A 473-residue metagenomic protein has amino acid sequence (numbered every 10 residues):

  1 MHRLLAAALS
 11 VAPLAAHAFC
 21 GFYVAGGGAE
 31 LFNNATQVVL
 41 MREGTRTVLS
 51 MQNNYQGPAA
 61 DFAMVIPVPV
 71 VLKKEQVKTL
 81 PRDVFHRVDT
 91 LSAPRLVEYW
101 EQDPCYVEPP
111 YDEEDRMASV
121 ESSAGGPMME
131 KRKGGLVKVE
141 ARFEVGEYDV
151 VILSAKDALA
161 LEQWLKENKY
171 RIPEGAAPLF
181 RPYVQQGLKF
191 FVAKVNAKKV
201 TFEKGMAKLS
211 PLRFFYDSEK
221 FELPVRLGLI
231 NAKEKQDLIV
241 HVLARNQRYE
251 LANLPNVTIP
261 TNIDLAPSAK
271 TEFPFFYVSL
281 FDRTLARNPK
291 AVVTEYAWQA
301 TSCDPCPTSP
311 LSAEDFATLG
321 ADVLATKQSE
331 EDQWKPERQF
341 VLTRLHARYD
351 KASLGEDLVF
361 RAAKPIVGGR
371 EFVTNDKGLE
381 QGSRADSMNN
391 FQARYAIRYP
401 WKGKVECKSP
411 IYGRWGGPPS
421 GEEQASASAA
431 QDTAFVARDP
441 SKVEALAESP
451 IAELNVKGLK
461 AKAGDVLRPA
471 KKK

Functional and structural regions predicted by a protein language model:
M1-S10: Sec-dependent signal peptide recognition, specifically the positively charged N-region followed immediately by
A12-A18: Sec/Tat signal peptide C-region and signal peptidase I cleavage site
G21-L31, I172-K473: Accessory, solvent-exposed terminal regions and/or long lumenal/extracellular loops of proteins
V24-R42, G126-K138: Short, compositionally biased low-complexity segments enriched in polar/charged residues
F32-Q37, T47-M51, G135-K138, A176-P178 (+1 more regions): Short alpha-helical segments and helix-capping/turn motifs at coil-helix boundaries
L40-P104, L161-P182, G187: Surface-exposed, glycine/proline- and aromatic-rich loop segments on solvent-exposed faces across compartments
K78-V145, P336, V341-G368, G378 (+2 more regions): A cross-kingdom signal targeting lumenal/periplasmic-facing segments of multi-pass membrane and secretory-pathway
E108-E203: Long alpha-helical, hydrophobic tracts
